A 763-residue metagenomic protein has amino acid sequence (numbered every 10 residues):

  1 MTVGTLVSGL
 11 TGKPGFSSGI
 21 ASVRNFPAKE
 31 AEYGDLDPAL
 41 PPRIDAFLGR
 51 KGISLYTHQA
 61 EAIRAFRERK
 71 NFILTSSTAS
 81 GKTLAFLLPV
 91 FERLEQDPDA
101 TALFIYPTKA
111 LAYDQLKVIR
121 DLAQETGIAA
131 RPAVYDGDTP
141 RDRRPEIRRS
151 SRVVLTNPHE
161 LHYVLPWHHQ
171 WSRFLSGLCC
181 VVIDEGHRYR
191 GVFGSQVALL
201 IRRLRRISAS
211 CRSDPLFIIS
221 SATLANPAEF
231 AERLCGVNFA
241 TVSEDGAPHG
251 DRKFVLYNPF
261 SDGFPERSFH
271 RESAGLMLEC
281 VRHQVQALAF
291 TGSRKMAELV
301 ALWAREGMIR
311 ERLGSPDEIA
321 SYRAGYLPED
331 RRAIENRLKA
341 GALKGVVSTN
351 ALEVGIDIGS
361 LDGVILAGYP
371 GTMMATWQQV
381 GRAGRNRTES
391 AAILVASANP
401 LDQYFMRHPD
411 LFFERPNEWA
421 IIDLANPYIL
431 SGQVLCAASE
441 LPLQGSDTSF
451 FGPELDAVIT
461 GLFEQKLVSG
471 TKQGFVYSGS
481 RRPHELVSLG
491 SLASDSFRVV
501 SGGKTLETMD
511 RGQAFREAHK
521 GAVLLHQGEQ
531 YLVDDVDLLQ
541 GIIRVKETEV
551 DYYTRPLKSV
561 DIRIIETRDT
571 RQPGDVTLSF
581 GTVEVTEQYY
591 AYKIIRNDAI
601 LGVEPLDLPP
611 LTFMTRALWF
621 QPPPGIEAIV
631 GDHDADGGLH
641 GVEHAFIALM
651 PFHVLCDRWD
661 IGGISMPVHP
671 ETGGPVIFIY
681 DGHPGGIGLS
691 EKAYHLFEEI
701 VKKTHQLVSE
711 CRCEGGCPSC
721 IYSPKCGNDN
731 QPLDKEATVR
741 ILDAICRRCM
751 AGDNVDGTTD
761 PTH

Functional and structural regions predicted by a protein language model:
G4, L10-K51, A60-E61, R67-H162 (+3 more regions): Helicase motor core with emphasis on the C-terminal RecA-like subdomain
Y56-T57: Short helix-coil-helix linker/hinge
F72-S77, E125, S723-I745: Compositionally biased, low-complexity linear motifs
F91, E95-D99, R120, L276-L278 (+5 more regions): ASCE P-loop NTPase motor cores of helicases and related translocases
S268, E272, A425, I429 (+8 more regions): Conserved active-site and cofactor/substrate-binding residues in soluble primary-metabolism enzymes
S390-A392, A398-F412, Q433-G445, G461 (+3 more regions): Extended Lys/Arg-rich polyanion-binding regions
C711, G716-C720: Short cysteine clusters
A744-H763: Acidic, low-complexity intrinsically disordered tails
